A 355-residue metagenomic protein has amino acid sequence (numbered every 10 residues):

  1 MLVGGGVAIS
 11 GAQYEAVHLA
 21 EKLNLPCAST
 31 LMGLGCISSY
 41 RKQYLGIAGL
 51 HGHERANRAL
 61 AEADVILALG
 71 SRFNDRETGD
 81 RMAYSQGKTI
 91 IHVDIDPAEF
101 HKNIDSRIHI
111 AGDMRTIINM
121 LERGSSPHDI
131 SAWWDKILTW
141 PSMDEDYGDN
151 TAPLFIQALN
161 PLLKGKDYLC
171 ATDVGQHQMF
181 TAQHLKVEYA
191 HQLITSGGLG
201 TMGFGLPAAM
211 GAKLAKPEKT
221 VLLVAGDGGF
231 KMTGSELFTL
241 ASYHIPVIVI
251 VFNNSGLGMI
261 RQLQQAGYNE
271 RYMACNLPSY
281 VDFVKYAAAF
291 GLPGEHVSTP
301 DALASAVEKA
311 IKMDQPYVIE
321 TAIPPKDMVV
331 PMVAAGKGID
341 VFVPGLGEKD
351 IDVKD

Functional and structural regions predicted by a protein language model:
M32, D173-G175, L193-L206, A225-G226 (+4 more regions): Active-site nucleophile and cofactor-binding loops and adjacent substrate-binding regions of central metabolic enzymes
G33-D135, V307: Glycine-rich, acidic loop regions that bind phosphate or pyrophosphate groups
L34, L60, A68-S85, T89-H92 (+1 more regions): Conserved thiamine diphosphate
L45-I47, H51-G52, F100-S106, H191-T195 (+3 more regions): Short beta-alpha connecting loops at secondary-structure transitions that line or flank enzyme active sites
E62-A63, I108-H109, I117, R123 (+2 more regions): Conserved thiamine diphosphate
E77, P300, A306-D355: Glycine/aspartate-rich loop-and-adjacent alpha/beta segment that forms the canonical ThDP
K136-P207, A212, E218: Active-site diphosphate/adenylate-binding microenvironment
